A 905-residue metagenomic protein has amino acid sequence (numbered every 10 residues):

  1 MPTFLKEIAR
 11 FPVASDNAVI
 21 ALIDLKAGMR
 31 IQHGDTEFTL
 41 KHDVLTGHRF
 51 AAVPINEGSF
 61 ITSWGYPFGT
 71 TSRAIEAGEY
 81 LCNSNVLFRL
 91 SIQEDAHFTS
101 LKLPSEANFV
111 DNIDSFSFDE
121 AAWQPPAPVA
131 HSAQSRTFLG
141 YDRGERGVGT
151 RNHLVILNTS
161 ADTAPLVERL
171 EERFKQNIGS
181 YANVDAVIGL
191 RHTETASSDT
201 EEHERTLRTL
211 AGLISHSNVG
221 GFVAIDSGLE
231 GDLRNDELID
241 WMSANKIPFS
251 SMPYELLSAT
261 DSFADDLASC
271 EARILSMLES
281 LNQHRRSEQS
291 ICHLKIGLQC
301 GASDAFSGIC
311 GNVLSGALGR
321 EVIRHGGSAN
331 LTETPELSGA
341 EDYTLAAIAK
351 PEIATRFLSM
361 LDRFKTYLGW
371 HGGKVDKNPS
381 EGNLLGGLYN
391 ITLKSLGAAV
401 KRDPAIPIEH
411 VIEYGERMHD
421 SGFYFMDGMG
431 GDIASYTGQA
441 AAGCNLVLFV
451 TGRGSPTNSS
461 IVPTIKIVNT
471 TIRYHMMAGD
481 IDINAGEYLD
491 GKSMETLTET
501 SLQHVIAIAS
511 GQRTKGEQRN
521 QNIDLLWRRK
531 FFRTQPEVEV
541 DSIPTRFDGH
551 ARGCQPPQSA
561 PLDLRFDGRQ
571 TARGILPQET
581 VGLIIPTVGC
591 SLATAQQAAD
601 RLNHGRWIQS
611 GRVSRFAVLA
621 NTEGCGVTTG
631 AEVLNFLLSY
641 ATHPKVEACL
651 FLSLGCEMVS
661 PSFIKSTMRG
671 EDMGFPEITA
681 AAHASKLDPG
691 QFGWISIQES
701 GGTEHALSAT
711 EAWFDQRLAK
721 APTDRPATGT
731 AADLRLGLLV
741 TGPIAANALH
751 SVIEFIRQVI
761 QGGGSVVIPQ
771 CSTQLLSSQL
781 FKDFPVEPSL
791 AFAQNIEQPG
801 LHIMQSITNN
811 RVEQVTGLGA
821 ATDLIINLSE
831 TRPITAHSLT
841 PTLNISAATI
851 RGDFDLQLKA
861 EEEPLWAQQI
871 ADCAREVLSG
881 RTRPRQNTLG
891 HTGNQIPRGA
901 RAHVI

Functional and structural regions predicted by a protein language model:
P2-L446, S455, I461-L828, P833-I905: Metallocofactor- and cofactor-centric catalytic cores in central/energy metabolism, strongly enriched
G452: Catalytic, metal-anchored helix/loop core of enzyme active sites in primary metabolism
